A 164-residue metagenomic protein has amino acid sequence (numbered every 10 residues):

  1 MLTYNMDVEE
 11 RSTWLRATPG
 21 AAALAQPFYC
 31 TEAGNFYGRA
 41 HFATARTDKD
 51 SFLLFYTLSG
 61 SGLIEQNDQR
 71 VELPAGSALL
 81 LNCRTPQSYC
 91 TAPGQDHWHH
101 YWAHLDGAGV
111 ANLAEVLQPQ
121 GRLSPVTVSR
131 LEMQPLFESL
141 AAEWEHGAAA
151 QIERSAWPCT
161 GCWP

Functional and structural regions predicted by a protein language model:
M1-Y29, E143-H146: A short, N-terminal "cap"/entry segment at the start of jelly-roll beta-barrel domains of the cupin/DSBH fold
L2-S12, F55, V110-L113, P135: Short, charged, low-hydrophobicity "junction" segments
M6, P27-C30, V128, E132-P135: N-proximal short alpha-helices
A23, S51, A75, T127-R130 (+1 more regions): Generic detection of long, well-ordered alpha-helical segments
A25-P119: N-terminal regulatory/effector-sensing and dimerization cores that precede helix-turn-helix DNA-binding domains
N112-P164: Amphipathic alpha-helical segments enriched in hydrophobic/aromatic residues interleaved with Lys/Arg
